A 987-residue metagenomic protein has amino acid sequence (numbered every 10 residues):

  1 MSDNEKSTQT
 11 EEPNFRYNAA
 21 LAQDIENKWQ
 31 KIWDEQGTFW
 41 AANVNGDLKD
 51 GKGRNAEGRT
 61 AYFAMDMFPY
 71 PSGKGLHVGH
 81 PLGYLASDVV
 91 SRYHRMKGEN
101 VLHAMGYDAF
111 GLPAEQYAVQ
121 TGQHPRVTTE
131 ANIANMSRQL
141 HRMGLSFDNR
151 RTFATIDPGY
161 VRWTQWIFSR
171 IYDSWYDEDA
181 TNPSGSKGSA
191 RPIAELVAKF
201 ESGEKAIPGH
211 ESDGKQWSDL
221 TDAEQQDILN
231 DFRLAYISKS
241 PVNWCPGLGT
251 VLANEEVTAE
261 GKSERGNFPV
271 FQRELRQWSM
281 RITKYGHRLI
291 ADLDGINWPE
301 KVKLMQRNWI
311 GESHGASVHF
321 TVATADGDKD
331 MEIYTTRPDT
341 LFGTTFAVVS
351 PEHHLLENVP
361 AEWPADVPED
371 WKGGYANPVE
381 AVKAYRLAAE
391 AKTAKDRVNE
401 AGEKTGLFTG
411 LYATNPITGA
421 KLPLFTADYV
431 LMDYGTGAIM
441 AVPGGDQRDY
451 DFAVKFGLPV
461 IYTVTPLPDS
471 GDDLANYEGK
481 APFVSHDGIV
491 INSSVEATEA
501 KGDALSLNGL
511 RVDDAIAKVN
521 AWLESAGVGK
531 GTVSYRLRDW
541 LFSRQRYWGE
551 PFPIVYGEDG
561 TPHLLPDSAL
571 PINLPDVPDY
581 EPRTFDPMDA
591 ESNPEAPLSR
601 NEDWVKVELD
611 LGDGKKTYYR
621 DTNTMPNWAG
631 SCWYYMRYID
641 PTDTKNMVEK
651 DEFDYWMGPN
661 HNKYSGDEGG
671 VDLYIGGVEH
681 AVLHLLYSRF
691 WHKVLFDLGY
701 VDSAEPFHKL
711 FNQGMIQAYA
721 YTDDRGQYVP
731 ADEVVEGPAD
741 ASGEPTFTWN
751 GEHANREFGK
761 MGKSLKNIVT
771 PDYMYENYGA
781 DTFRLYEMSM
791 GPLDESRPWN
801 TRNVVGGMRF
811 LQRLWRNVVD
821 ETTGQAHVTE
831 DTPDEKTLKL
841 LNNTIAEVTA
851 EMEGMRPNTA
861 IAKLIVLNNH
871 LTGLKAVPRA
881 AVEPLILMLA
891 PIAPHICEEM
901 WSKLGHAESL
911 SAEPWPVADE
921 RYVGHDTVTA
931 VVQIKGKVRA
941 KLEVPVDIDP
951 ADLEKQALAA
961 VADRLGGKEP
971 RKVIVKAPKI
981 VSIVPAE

Functional and structural regions predicted by a protein language model:
M1-E57, P368, P459-S470, E478-A481 (+9 more regions): Basic, alpha-helical terminal appendages of large translation-related enzymes
S2-A22, N27-K28, I32-Q36, W40 (+9 more regions): Residue patterns forming the tRNA-binding/recognition surfaces of aminoacyl-tRNA synthetases and related DALR
S2-E5, E11-M65, R95-A104, T128-A134 (+3 more regions): Conserved oxyanion/phosphate-binding beta-strand-loop segments in alpha/beta enzyme cores
Q30, S279-S313, H354-L407, L570-D603 (+1 more regions): Amphipathic alpha-helical
D47-T129, F153-T164, I333-T336, N415-F452 (+1 more regions): N-terminal catalytic cores of NTP/NDP-binding nucleotidyl/phosphoryl-transfer enzymes
S87-D88, N100, H353, E357-P466 (+2 more regions): Catalytic alpha/beta core of large soluble enzyme barrels
D108, D179-S186, D231, Y236-N243 (+5 more regions): Helix-rich, typically C-terminal accessory recognition domains appended to large enzymatic cores
L145, L411-Y434, T463, L598-L793: Alpha-helical recognition segments enriched in aromatics with Gly/Pro capping that present substrate-recognition
